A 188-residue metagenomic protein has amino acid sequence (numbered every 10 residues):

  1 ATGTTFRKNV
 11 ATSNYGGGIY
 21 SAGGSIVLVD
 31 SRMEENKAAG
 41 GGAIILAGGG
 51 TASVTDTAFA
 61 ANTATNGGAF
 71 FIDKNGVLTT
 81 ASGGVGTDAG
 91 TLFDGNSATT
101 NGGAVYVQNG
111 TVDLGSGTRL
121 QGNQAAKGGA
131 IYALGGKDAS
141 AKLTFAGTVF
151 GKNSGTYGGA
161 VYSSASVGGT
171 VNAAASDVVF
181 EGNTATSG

Functional and structural regions predicted by a protein language model:
A1-V10, I19-K37, I45-T63, F71-S97 (+4 more regions): Surface-exposed loop/turn motifs in large extracellular/passenger domains
Y15, G40, N66, N101 (+2 more regions): Beta-rich catalytic cores
